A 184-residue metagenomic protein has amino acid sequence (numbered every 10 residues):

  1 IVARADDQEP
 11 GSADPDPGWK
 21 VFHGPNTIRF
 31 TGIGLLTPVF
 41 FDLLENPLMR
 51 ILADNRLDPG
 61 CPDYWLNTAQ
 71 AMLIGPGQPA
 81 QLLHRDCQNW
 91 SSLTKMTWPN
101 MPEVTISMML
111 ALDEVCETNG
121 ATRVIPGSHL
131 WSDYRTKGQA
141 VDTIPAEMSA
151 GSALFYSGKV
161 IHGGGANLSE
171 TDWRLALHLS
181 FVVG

Functional and structural regions predicted by a protein language model:
I1-L93: Non-heme Fe(II)-dependent double-stranded beta-helix
G18, S128-W131, H178: Flexible glycine-rich active-site/ligand-binding loops centered on an Asp-His dyad
P47-I51, I106, S149: A structural signal for well-ordered alpha-helical segments within the folded catalytic domains of diverse enzymes
M49, G75-Q78, V115, A153 (+2 more regions): Short, charged/polar surface micro-motifs in flexible loops or helix N-caps
T68-A71, M108-L110, L177-F181: A structural signal for short, well-ordered beta-strand segments
T68-Q70, G127, G158-V160: Short, well-ordered beta-to-alpha junction loops that form the rim of enzyme active sites and present histidine/acidic
P76-M148: Catalytic core of non-heme Fe(II) oxygenases with the double-stranded beta-helix
D133-G184: Catalytic core of Fe(II)/2-oxoglutarate
